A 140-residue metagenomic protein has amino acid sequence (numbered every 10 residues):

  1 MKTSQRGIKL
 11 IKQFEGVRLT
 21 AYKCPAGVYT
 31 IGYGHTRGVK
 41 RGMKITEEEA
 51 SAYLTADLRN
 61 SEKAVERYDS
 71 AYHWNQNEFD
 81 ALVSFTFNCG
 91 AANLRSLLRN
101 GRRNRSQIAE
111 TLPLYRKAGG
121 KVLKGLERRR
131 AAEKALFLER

Functional and structural regions predicted by a protein language model:
M1-V28, H35-E66, S70, A91-R140: Long, amphipathic alpha-helical surface segments
A26-V28, Y33, F79, V83: Small-residue-enriched, tightly packed secondary-structure blocks
A71-S96: Mid-chain, well-packed structural core segment of small domains
